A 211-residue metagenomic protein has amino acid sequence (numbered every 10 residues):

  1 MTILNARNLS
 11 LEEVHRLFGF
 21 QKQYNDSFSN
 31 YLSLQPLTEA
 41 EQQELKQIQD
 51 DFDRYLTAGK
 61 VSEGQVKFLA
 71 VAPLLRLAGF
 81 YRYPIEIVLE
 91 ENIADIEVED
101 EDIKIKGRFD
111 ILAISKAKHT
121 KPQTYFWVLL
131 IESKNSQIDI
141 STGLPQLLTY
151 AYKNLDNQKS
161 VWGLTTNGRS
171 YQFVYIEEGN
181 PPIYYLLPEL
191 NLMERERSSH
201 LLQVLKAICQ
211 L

Functional and structural regions predicted by a protein language model:
T2-I3, L11-S160, I176-L211: A short, conserved, highly charged catalytic patch centered on acidic carboxylates
T165-N167: Central hydrophobic cores of alpha-helical transmembrane segments in multi-pass integral membrane proteins
Y171-Y175: Short active-site-adjacent structural elements
